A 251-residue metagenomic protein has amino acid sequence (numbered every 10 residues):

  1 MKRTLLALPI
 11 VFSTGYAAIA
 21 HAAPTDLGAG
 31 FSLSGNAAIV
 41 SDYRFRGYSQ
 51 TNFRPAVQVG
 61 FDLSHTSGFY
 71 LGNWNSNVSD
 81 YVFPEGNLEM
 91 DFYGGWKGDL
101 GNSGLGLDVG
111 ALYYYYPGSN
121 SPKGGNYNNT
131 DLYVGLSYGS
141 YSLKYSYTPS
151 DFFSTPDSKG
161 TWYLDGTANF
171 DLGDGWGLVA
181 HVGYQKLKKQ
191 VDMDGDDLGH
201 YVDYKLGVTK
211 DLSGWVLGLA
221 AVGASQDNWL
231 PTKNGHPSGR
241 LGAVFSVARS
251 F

Functional and structural regions predicted by a protein language model:
M1-S32, F251: Cleavable N-terminal export/targeting peptides
H21-S79: Short glycine/proline- and aromatic-enriched beta-strand/turn motifs that initiate or cap beta-hairpins
A29-F31, F53-V57, G86-M90, L105 (+5 more regions): Residues that define the transmembrane beta-barrel architecture of outer-membrane proteins
I39-F45, N75-S79, G98, Y113-P117 (+6 more regions): Transmembrane beta-strands of outer-membrane beta-barrel pores
G60-D62, Y93-G95, G110, Y133-G135 (+3 more regions): Outer-membrane beta-barrel architecture
S67-L71, N102-V109, S140-Y145, D174-A180 (+1 more regions): Repeated loop/turn-to-beta-strand initiation elements of outer-membrane beta-barrel proteins
G125-D196, A224: Detector for outer-membrane/organellar transmembrane beta-barrel domains, recognizing the amphipathic beta-strand
L206, K210-W215, H236-F251: Outer-membrane beta-barrel "beta-signal"
